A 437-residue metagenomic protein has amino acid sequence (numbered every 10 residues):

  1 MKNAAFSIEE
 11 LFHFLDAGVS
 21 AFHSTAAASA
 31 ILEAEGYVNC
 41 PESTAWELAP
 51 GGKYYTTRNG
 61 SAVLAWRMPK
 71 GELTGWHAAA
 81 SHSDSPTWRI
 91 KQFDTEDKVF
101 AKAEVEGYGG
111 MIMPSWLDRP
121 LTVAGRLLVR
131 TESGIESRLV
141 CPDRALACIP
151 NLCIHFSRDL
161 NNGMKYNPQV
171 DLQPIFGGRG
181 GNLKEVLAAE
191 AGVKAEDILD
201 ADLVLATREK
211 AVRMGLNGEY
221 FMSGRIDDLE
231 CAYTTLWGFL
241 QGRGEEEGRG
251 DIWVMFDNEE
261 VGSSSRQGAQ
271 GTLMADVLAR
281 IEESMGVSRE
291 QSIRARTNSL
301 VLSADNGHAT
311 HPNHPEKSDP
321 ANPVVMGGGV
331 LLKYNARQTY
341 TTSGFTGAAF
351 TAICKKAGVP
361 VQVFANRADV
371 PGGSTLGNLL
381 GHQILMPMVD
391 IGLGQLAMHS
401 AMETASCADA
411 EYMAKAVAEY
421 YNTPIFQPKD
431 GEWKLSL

Functional and structural regions predicted by a protein language model:
M1-L437: N-terminal hydrophobic/helix-forming segments and targeting peptides
